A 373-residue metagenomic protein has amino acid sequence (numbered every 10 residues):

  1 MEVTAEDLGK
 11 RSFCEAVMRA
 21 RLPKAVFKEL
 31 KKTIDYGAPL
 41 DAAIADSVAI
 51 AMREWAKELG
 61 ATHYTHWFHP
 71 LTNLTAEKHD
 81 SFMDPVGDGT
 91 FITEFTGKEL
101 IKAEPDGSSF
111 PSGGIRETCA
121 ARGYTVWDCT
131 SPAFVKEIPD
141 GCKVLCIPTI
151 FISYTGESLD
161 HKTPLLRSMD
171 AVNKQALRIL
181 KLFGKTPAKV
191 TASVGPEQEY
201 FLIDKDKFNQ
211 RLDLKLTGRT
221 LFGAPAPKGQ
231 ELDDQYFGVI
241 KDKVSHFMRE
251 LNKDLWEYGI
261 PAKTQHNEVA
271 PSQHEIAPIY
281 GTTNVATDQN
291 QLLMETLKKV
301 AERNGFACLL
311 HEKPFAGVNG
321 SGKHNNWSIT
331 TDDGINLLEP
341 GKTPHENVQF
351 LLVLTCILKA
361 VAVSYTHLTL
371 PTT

Functional and structural regions predicted by a protein language model:
D7-R122: Active-site core of metal-dependent hydrolases
G123-N252: ATP/Mg2+-dependent ligation/transfer catalytic cores
T149, L232-Q235, Q273-T283, W327: Short, hydrophobic beta-strand segments
Q198, E268-I276, S321-K323: Short, conserved phosphate-binding/catalytic loop or strand-edge motifs used in phosphoryl-/nucleotidyl-transfer
D213-G223, V285-N304, I329-V361: Helical (often loop-to-helix) elements that flank the catalytic cores of nucleotide-handling enzymes
K228-Y258, Q289-C308: Substrate-binding cleft of carbohydrate-active enzyme catalytic domains
G317, S321-I335: Flexible glycine/proline-rich, aromatic-decorated loop/lid segments
T366-T372: Conserved small/polar residues in nucleotide/adenosyl-binding loops
